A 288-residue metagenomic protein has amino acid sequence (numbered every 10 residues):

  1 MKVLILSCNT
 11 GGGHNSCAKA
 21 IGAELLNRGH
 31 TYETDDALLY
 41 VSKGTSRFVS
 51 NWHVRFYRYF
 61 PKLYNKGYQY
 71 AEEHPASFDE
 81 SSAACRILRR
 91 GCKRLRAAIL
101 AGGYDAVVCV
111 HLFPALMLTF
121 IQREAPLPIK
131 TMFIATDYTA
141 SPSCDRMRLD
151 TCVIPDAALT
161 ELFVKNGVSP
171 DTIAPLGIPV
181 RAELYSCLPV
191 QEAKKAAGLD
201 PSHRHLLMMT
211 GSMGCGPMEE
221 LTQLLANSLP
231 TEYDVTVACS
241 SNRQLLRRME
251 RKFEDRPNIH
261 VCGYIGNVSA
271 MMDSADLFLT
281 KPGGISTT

Functional and structural regions predicted by a protein language model:
M1-L4: Extreme N-terminal starter segment of soluble prokaryotic enzymes
G12, C17, G67-G167, T172-P175: Active-site and donor-binding regions of nucleotide-sugar-utilizing enzymes
A20-L95, A101: Conserved N-terminal ligand/cofactor-binding loop architecture of enzyme catalytic domains
L112, G211, G283: Short glycine-/small-residue-rich Rossmann-like dinucleotide-binding loops
D150-S212, N242-L245: A nucleotide-sugar donor-handling region in carbohydrate enzymes
E192, L199-S274: Donor-nucleotide binding loops and adjacent catalytic segments primarily of GT-B fold Leloir glycosyltransferases
S269, T287-T288: Short alpha-helical segment that forms part of, or immediately flanks, the ligand-binding pocket in carbohydrate-active
D273-I285: Acidic donor-binding loop of glycosyltransferase active sites
